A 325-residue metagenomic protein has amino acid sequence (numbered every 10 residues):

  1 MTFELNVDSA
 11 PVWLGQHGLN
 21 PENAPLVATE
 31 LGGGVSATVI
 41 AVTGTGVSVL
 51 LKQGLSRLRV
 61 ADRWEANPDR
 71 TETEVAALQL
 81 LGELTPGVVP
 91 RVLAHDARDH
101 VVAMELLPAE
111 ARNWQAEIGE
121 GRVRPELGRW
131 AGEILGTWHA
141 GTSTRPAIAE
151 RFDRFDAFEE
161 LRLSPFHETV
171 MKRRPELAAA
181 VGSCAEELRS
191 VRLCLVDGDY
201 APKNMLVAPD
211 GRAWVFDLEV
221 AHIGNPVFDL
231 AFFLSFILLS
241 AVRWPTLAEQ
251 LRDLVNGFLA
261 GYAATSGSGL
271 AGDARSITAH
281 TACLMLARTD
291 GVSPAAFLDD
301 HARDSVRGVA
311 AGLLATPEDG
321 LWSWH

Functional and structural regions predicted by a protein language model:
M1-A28: Juxta-kinase regulatory segment immediately upstream of eukaryotic protein kinase catalytic domains
M1-D8, E105, T137-E187: Active-site catalytic-loop/activation-segment of kinase and kinase-like phosphoryl-transfer enzymes
L19-L26, E74, A178-S190: Short Pro/Gly-enriched beta-strand edge/turn motifs at strand-loop
A28-L51, S183-F228: Active-site acidic catalytic loop and adjacent metal/ATP-binding pocket of ATP-dependent phosphoryl transfer enzymes
L31, S36, I40-A147: ATP-binding pocket architecture of kinase catalytic cores
L58-R59, A111, M205, I223-N225 (+1 more regions): Conserved protein kinase catalytic core
A76, V227-G267, T281-H301: Active-site activation/catalytic loop segments of kinase-like enzymes and analogous catalytic loops in related
F166, S268-H325: Helical subdomain adjoining the active site within ATP-dependent kinase catalytic cores
